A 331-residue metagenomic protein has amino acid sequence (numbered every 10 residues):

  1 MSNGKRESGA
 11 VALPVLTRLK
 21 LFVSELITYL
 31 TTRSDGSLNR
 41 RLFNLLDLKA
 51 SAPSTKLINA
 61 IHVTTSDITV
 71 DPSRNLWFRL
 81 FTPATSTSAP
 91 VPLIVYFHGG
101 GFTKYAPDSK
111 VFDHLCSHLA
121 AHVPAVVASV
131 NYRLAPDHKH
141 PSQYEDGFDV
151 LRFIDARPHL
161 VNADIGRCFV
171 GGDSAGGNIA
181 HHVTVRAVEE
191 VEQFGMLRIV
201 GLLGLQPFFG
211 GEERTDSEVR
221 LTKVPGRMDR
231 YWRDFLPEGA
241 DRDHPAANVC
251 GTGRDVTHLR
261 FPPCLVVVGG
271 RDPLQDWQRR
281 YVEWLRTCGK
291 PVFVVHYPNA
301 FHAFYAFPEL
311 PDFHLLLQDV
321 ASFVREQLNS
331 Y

Functional and structural regions predicted by a protein language model:
S2-Y331: Alpha/beta-hydrolase superfamily serine-hydrolase fold, recognizing
